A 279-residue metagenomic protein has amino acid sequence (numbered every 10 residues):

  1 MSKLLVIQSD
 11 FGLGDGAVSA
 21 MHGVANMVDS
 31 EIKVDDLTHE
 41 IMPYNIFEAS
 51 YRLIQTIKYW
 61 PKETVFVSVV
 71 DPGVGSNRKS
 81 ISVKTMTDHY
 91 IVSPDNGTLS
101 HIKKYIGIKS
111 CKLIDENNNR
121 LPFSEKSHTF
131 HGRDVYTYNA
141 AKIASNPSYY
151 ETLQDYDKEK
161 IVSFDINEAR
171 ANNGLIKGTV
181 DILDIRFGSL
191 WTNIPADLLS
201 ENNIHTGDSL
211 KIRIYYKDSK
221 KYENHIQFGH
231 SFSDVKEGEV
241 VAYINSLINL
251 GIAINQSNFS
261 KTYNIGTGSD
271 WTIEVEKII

Functional and structural regions predicted by a protein language model:
M1-V6: Extreme N-terminal starter segment of soluble prokaryotic enzymes
D10, N139, N255: A residue-level signal for conserved active-site and pocket-lining positions in enzyme catalytic cores
G16, V28-K33, Y44, E48 (+2 more regions): Active-site histidine-anchored catalytic micro-motif
A17-A25: Short, solvent-exposed amphipathic alpha-helices that sit in or adjacent to ligand/effector-binding or catalytic
D36-T56: N-terminal beta-loop-helix "entrance" segment that forms/cooperates in small-molecule cofactor or anionic ligand
P122-T206: Anionic-ligand-binding alpha/beta catalytic cores of soluble enzymes and soluble regulatory domains that recognize
L190-G266: A conserved acidic, glycine/proline-rich C-terminal tail/linker
K261-I279: Conserved glycine-rich phosphate/nucleotide-binding loop and adjacent Mg2+-coordinating catalytic segment
